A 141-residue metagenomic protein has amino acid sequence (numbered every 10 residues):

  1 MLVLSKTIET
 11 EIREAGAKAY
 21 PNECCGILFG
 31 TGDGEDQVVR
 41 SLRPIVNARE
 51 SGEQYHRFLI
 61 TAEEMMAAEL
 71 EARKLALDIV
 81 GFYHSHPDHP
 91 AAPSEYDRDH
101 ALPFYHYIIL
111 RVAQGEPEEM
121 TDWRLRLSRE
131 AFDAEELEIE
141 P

Functional and structural regions predicted by a protein language model:
M1-I79, D88-P141: Conserved beta-strand-loop surface patch within small alpha/beta domains used for substrate/adaptor or ligand engagement
F82: Conserved, mostly hydrophobic/aromatic
S85: Residue-level "edge-of-site" marker
